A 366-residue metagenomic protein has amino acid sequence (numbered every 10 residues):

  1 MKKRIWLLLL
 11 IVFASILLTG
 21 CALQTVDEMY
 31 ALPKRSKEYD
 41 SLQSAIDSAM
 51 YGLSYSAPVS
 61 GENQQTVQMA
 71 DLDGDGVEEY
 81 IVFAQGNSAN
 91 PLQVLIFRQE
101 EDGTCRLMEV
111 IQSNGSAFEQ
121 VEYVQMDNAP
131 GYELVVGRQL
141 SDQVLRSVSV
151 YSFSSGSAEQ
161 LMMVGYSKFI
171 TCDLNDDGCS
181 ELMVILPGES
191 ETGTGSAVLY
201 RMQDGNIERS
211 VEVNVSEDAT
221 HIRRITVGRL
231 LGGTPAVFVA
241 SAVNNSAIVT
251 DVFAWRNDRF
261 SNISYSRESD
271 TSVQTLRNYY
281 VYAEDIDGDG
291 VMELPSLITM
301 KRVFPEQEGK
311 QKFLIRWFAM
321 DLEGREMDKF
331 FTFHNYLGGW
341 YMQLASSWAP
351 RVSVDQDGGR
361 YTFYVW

Functional and structural regions predicted by a protein language model:
K2-V26: Sec-dependent N-terminal signal peptides of Gram-positive bacterial secreted proteins and lipoproteins
G20-Q356, R360-V365: Beta-propeller-forming repeat regions
